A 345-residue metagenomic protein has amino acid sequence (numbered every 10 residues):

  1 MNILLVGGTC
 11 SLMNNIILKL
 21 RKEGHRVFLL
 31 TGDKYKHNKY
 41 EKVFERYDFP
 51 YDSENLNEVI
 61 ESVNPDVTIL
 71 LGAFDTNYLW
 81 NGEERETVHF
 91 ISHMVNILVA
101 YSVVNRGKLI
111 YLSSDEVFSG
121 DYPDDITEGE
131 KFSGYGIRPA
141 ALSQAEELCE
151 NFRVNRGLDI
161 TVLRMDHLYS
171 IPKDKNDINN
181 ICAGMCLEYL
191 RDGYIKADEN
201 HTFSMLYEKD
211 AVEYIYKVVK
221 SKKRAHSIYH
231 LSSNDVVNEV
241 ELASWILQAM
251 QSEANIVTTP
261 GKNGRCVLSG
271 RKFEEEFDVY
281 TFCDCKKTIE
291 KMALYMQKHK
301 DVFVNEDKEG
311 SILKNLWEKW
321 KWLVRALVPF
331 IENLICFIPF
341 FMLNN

Functional and structural regions predicted by a protein language model:
L4-R21: N-terminal Rossmann NAD(P)H-binding glycine-rich loop of SDR-like oxidoreductase domains
F49-H89: NAD(P)H-binding glycine-rich loop region in Rossmannoid oxidoreductase-like domains and their noncatalytic homologs
V95-I137: Conserved Rossmann-fold NAD(P)-dependent oxidoreductase catalytic core, especially the SDR/UDP-sugar
E150-F203: NAD(P)-dependent short-chain dehydrogenase/reductase
A183-I195, M205-Y229: Alpha-helical substrate-binding/gating segment
E208, N238-S244, T259-K287, K298-E306: Conserved C-terminal active-site "lid" loop/helix of NAD(P)H-dependent oxidoreductases that clamps the redox cofactor
V212-N263, G270, W317-W320: Mid/C-terminal beta-alpha module of Rossmann-like enzyme folds, strongest in SDR-family dehydrogenases/epimerases
C285-N345: Amphipathic terminal alpha-helices
